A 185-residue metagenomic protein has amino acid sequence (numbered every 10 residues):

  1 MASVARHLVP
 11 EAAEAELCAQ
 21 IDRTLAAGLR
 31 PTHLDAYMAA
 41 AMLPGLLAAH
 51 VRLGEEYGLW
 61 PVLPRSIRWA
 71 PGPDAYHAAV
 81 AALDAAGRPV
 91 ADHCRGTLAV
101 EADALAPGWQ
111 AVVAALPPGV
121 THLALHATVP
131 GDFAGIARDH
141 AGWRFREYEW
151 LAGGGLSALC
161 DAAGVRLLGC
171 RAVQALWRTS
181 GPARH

Functional and structural regions predicted by a protein language model:
S3-L29, H33, G45-H185: Terminal accessory/targeting
M38-L43: Active-site pocket-lining segments that scaffold enzyme catalytic pockets across diverse folds
